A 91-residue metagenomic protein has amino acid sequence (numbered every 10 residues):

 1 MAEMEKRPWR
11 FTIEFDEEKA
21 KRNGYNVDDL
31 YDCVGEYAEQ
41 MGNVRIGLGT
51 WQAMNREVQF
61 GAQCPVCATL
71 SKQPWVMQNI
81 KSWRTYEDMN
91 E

Functional and structural regions predicted by a protein language model:
A2-T12, E18-G42, A68-L70, P74-W75: Long, contiguous binding/interaction regions
T12, Q52, R84: Residues in well-ordered beta-strands of folded domains
D16-E18, R56, D88: Generic structural motif
N23-N26, N43, N55, N79 (+1 more regions): Detector for Asparagine
E39-P74: Short, intrinsically disordered low-complexity segments
P65-E91: Short, mixed-charge low-complexity intrinsically disordered segments
